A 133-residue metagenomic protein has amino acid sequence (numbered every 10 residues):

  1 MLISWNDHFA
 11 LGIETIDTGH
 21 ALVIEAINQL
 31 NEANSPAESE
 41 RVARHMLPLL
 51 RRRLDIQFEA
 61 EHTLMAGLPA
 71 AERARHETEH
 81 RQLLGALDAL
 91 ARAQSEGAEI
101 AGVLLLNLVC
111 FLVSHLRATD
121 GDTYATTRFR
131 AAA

Functional and structural regions predicted by a protein language model:
M1-A133: Small-residue-biased structural context
